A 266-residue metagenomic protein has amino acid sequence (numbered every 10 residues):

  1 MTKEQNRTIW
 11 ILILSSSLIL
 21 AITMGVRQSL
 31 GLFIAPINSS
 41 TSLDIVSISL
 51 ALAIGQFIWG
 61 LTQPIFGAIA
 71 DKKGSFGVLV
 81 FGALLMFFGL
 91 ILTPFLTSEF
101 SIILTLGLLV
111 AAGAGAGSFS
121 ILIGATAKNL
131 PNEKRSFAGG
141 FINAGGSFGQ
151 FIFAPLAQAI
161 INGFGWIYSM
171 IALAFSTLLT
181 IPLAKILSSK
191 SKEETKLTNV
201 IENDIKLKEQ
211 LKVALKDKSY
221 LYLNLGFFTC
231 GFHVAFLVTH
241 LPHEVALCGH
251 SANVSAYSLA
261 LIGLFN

Functional and structural regions predicted by a protein language model:
Q28, Q56-P64, Q150-F151, G263-N266: Residue-level signature of mid-helix packing/kink "hotspots" within the transmembrane helices of 12-pass Major
L30-I34, D217-N266: Extracytoplasmic gate region of multi-pass secondary transporters
T62-G74: Helix-to-loop junctions at the C-terminal end of transmembrane segments in multipass secondary transporters
L84-T97: C-terminal ends and interior cores of transmembrane alpha-helices in multi-pass membrane transporters/permeases
F95-L106: Helix-loop junctions at membrane interfaces in 12-TM secondary transporters
L106-A144: Cytoplasmic helix-loop-helix junction between adjacent transmembrane helices in 12-TM secondary transporters
I142-K192: Helix-loop-helix hairpin linking two adjacent transmembrane segments in secondary transporters
I186-E209: Flexible cytoplasmic inter-helical loops of multi-pass small-molecule transporters
